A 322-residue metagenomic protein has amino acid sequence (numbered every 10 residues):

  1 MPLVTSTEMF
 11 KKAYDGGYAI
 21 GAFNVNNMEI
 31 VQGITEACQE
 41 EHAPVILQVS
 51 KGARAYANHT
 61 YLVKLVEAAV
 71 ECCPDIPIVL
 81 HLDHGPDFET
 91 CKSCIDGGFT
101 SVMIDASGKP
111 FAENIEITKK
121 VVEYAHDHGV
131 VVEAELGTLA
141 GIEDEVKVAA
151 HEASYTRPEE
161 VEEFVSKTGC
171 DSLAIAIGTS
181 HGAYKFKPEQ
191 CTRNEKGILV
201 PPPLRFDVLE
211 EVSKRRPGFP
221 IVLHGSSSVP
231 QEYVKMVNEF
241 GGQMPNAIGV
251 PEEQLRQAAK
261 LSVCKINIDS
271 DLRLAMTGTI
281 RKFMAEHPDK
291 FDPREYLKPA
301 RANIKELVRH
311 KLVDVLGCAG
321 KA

Functional and structural regions predicted by a protein language model:
M1-L3, A322: Basic/polar N-terminal segments that are highly enriched at the extreme N-terminus, encompassing both cleavable
V4-K12, N27-A53, T60-V79, H84-P220 (+6 more regions): Alpha/beta enzyme core
T5-G21, K290-R294: Generic N-terminal amphipathic, Lys/Arg-enriched alpha-helix
Y18, Q39-A43, V263, L316: Charged, amphipathic alpha-helical interaction segments
L223-S228: Short catalytic/ligand-gating loop segments at beta-alpha or beta-beta junctions within enzyme catalytic domains
N238-E239, V250-A322: C-terminal alpha-helical cap/extension of soluble enzyme domains
